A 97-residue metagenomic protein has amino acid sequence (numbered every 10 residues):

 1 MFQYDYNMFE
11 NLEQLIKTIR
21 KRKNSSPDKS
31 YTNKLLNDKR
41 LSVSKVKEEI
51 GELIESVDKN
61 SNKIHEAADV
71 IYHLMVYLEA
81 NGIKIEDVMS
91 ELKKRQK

Functional and structural regions predicted by a protein language model:
M1-A67, I71-K97: Flexible "arm" and connector segments at domain edges
